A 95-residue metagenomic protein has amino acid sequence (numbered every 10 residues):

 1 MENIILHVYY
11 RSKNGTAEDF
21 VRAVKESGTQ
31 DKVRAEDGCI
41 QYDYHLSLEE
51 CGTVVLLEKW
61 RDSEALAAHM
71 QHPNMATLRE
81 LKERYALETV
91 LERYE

Functional and structural regions predicted by a protein language model:
E2-I5, I40-G52, A76-E95: Glycine-rich beta-strand-turn "strand-cap" elements at beta-sheet edges
I4-R11, Q41-M70: Short, well-ordered beta-strand segments in beta-rich or mixed alpha/beta enzyme and ligand-binding folds
I5-Y10, E18-V24, K32-V33, V55-K59 (+1 more regions): Generic detector of short, locally flexible boundary/turn motifs and exposed helical patches
N14-G15, K25, S47-E49, A65 (+2 more regions): Short linear sequence elements within intrinsically disordered, low-complexity coil regions
T16-C39, N74-T77: Short amphipathic alpha-helical segments
V24, H69-M70, R79-K82: Short, flexible helix/strand-to-coil boundary loops that buttress conserved ligand/catalytic motifs in alpha/beta
